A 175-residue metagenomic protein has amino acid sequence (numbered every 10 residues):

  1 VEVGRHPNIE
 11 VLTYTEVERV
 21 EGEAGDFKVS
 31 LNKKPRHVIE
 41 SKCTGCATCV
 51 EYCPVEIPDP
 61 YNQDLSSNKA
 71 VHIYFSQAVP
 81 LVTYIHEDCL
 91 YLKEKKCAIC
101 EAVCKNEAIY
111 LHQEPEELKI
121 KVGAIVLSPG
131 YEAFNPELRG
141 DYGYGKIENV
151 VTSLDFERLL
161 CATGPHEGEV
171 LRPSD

Functional and structural regions predicted by a protein language model:
V1, L12-K42, P54-V151: Non-heme iron-sulfur electron-transfer modules
H6-P7: Acidic-histidine catalytic/liganding microenvironments
E40-G45, A162: Short, charged, solvent-exposed linker or helix-capping segments at domain edges/interfaces that act as flexible hinges
T44-A47, E167-D175: Rossmann-like NAD(P)H-binding beta-loop-alpha module
E94, T163, V170: Conserved mixed alpha/beta core segments that line enzyme active sites in large multi-domain catalysts
K121, A162, P173-D175: Intrinsically disordered, low-complexity Ser/Thr/Pro-rich tracts
K146-T163, E167: A nucleotide-sugar donor-handling region in carbohydrate enzymes
